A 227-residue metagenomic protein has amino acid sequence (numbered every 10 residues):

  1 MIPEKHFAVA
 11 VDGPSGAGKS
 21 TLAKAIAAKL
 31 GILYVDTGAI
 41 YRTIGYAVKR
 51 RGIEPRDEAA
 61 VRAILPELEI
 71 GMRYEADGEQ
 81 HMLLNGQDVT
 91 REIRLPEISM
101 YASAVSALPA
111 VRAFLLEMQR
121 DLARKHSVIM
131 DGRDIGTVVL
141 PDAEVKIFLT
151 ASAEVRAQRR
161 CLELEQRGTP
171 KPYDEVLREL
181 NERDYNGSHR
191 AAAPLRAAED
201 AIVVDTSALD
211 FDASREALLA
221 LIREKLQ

Functional and structural regions predicted by a protein language model:
M1-A8: Extreme N-terminal, non-catalytic leader segments that precede Walker-type/kinase nucleotide-binding cores
V11: Hydrophobic anchor at the beta1->P-loop junction of P-loop NTPases
G16: Walker A (P-loop) phosphate-binding loop of P-loop NTPases
K19: Conserved lysine of the Walker
L22: Hydrophobic positions on the alpha1 helix immediately C-terminal to the Walker A/P-loop
A28-L95: N-terminal phosphate/diphosphate-binding loop that engages ATP/GTP or pyrophosphate donors across diverse enzyme folds
Y74, Q119-K125, I135-V138, D142 (+1 more regions): Small-molecule kinase domains that catalyze NTP-dependent phosphoryl transfer to phosphate-bearing small molecules
T90-T169: ATP-dependent NMP and nucleoside kinases share a basic, alpha-helical "lid"
